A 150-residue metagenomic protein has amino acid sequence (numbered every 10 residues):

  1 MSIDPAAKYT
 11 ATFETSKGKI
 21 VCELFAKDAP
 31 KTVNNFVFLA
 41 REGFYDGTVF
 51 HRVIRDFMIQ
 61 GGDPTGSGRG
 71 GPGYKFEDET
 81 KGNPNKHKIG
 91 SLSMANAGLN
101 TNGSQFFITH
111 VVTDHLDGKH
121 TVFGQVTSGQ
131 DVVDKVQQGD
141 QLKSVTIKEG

Functional and structural regions predicted by a protein language model:
M1-G150: Cyclophilin-like peptidyl-prolyl cis-trans isomerases
